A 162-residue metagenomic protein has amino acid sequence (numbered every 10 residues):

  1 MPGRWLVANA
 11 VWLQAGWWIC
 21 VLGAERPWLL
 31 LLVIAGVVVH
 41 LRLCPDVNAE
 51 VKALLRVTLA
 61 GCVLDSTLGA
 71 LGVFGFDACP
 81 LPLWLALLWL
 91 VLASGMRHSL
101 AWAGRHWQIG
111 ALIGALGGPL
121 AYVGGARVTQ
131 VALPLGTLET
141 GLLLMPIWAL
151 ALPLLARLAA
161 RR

Functional and structural regions predicted by a protein language model:
M1-R162: Aromatic-rich, lipid-facing transmembrane alpha helices and their immediate juxtamembrane interface loops in integral
